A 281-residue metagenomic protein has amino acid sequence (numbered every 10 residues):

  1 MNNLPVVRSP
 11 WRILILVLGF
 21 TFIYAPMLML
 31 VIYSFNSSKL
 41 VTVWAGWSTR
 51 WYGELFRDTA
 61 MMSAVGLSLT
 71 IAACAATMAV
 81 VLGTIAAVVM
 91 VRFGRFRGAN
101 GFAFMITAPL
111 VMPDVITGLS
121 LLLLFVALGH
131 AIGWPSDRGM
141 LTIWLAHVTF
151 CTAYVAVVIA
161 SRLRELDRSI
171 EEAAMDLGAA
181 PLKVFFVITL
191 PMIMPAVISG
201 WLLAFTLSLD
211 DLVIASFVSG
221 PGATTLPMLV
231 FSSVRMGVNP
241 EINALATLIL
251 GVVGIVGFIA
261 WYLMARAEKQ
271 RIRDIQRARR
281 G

Functional and structural regions predicted by a protein language model:
M1-M29, F102: N-terminal signal-anchor/first transmembrane alpha helix
N2-L14, M90, G94-G98, A160-M175 (+3 more regions): C-terminal transmembrane helix and the adjacent membrane-cytosol boundary/short C-terminal tail of inner/organellar
N2-L4, A25-T59, L124, S219-P221 (+1 more regions): Short membrane-interfacial helix/loop motifs at transmembrane-helix boundaries
N2-R8, K39, Y52-M61, L209-Y262 (+1 more regions): Interhelical loop and adjacent transmembrane-helix boundary motif in polytopic membrane transport permeases
L14-I15, F20-M27, V155-D167, P181-D210: Transmembrane alpha-helices
A25-K39, L67, G118-A131, L202-L207 (+1 more regions): A structural signal for multi-pass alpha-helical bundles of membrane permease subunits that mediate small-molecule
F35, T59-M90: Transmembrane alpha-helix signature in integral membrane proteins
L40-A45, T49, E54, V115-F150 (+2 more regions): Membrane-interfacial helix termini and adjacent extracytoplasmic/periplasmic loops of multi-pass transporters
